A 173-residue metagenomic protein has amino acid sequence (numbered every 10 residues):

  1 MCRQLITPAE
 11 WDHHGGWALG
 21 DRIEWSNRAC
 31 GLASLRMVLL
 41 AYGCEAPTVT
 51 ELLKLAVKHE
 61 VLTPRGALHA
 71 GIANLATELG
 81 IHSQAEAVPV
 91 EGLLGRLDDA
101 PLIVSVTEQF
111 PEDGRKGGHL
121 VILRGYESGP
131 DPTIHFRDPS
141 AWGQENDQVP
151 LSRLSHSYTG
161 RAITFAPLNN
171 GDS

Functional and structural regions predicted by a protein language model:
M1-L62, G129-D131: Active-site-adjacent structural segments surrounding the nucleophilic cysteine of cysteine proteases and isopeptidases
L5-A9, L97, R124-S173: Noncatalytic regulatory segments and standalone regulatory/sensor domains
W25, A67-L68, Y158: Tryptophan-centered motif/residue detector
L32-L39, V49-L53, H69-A73, V90 (+3 more regions): Extracytoplasmic/secreted envelope proteins and their assembly/folding machinery, especially bacterial periplasmic
M37-E45, L75-E78, H82, R96: Structured segments of extracytoplasmic/periplasmic soluble domains in secreted or envelope-associated proteins
L55, H59, L75, R96 (+1 more regions): Residues that form generic nucleotide/phosphate-binding pockets
V61-V88: Helix-adjacent hinge/juxtasegments
A85-R137, N170-D172: Active-site-adjacent substructure of cysteine-protease-like catalytic cores
